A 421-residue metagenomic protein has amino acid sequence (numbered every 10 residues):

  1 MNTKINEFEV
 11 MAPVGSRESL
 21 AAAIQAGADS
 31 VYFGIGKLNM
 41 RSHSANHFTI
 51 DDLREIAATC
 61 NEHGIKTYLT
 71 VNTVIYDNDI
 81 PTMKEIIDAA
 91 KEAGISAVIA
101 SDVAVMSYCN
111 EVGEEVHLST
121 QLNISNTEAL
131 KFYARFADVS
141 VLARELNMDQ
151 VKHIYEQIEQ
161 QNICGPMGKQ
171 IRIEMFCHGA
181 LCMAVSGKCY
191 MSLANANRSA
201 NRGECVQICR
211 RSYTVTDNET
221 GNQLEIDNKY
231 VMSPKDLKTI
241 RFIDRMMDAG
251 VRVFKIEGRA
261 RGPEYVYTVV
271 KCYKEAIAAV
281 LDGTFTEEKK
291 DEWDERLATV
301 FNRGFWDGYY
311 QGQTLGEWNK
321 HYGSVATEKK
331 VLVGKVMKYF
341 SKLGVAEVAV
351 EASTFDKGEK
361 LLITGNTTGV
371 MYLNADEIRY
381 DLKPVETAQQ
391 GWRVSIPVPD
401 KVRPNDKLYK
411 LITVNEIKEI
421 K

Functional and structural regions predicted by a protein language model:
M1-A26, S30-S42, I56-A57, H63-T73 (+6 more regions): Surface-exposed amphipathic alpha-helical tracts and adjacent flexible/coil segments at the periphery of soluble enzymes
S19, A104-V105: Alpha-helix capping/helix-boundary segments
A45-R54: Aromatic- and glycine-enriched glycan-recognition loops and surfaces that form the carbohydrate-binding subsites
M106-E111: Short active-site loop/helix that positions an aromatic residue
S125-L130: Short, glycine/polar-rich helix-capping loops at beta-to-alpha or helix-loop-helix junctions that flank or form
